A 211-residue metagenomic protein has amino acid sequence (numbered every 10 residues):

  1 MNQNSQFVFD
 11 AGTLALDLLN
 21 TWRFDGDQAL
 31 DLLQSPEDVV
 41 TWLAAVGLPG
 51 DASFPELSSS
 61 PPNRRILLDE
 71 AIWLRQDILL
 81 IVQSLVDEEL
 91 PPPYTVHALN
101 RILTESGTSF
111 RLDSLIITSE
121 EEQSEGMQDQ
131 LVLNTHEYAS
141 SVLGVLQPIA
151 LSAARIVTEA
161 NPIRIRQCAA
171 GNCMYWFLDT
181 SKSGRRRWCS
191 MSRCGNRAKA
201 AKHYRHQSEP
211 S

Functional and structural regions predicted by a protein language model:
M1-R164: Short helix-coil boundary/hinge micro-motifs
L133-S211: Cys/His-clustered metal-coordination modules, chiefly Zn-binding fingers
